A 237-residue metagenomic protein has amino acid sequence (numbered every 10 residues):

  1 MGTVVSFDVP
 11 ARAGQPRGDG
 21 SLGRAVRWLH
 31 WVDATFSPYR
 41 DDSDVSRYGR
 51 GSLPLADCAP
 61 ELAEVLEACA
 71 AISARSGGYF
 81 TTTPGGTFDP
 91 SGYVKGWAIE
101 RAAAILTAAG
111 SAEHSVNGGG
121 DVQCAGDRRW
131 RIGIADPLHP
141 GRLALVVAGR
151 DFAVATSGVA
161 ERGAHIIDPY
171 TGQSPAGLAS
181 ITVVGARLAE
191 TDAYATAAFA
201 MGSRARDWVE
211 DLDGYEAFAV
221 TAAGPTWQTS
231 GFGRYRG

Functional and structural regions predicted by a protein language model:
M1-G237: Mature catalytic core of soluble alpha/beta enzymes
